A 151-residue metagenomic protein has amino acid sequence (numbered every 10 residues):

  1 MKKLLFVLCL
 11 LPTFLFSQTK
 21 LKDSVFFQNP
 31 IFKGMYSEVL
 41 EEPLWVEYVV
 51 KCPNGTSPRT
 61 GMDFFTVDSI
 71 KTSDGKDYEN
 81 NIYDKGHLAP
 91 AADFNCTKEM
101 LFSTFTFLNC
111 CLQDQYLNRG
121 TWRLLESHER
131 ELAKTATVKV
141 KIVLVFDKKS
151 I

Functional and structural regions predicted by a protein language model:
M1-T19: Bacterial Sec-dependent N-terminal signal peptides
T13, V39, C52-P53, V145-K148: Generic structural motif
T13-F14, P30, C110: Generic detector of short, well-ordered, non-transmembrane alpha-helical segments enriched in hydrophobic residues
T19-D23, L117-G120: Flexible coil/loop and intrinsically disordered segments
V25-K85: Short, His- and charge-rich active-site/binding loops that engage polyanionic ligands
D68-I151: Domain-level detector of nuclease and nuclease-like folds in predominantly extracellular/periplasmic contexts
